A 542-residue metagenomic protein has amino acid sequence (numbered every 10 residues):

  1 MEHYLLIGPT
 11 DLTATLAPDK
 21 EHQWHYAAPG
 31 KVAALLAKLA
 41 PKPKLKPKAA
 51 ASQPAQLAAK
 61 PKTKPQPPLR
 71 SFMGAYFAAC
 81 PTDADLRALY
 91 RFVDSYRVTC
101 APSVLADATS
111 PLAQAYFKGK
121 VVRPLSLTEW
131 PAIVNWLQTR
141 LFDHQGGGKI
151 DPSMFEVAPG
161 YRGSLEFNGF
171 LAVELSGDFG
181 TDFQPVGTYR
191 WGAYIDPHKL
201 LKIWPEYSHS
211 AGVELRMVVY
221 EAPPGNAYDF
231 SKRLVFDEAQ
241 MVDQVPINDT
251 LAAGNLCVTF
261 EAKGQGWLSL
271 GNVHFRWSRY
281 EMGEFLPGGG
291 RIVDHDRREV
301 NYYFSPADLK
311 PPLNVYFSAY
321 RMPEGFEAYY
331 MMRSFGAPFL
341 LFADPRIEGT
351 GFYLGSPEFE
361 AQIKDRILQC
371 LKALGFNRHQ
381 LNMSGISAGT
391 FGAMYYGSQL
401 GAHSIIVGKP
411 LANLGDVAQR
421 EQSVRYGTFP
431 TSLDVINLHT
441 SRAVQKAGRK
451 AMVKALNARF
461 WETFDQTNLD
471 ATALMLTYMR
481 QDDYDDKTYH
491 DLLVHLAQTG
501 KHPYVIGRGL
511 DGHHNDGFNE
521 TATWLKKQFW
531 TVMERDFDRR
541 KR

Functional and structural regions predicted by a protein language model:
E129-L141, Q145-D151, Y484-R542: C-terminal catalytic histidine-bearing segment of alpha/beta-hydrolase fold enzymes
D143-L286: Beta-strand-enriched, solvent-exposed domains that form extended recognition/catalytic surfaces
P311-A319: Short beta-strand element of the alpha/beta-hydrolase
G355-L374: Alpha/beta-hydrolase active-site loop
F376-I386: Alpha/beta-hydrolase fold nucleophile elbow
G385-G389, A393: Gly/Ala-rich beta-loop-alpha elbow adjacent to hydrolase catalytic centers
S398-A443: Hydrolase active-site cap/lid region
G427-K501, W524-K527, M533: The feature captures the conserved acid-bearing segment of alpha/beta-hydrolase catalytic domains
